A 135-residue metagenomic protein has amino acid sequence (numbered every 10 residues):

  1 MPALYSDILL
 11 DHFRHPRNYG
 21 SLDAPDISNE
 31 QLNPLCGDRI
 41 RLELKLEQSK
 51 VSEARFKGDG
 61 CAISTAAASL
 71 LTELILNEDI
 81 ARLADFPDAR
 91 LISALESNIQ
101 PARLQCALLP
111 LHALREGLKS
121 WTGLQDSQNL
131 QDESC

Functional and structural regions predicted by a protein language model:
M1-G20, N29, S52, E78-C135: C-terminal binding/interaction regions
A24-S28, N33: Feature captures hydrophobic
N33, D38-Q48: Short beta-strand elements
C36, G58-A66: Short, thiol/selenol-centered motifs that function as redox-active sites or metal-ligating centers
S49-K50, A54-C61: A short interface-forming secondary-structure element
I63-A67, C106-L109: Catalytic-loop motifs flanking and including active-site residues across diverse enzymes
A67-E78: Alpha-helical support elements that line or immediately flank enzyme active sites and cofactor-binding pockets
